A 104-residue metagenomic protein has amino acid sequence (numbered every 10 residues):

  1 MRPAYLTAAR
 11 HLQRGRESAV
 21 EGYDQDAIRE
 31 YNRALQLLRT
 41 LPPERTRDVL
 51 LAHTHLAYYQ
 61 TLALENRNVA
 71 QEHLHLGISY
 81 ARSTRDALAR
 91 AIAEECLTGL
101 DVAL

Functional and structural regions predicted by a protein language model:
A4-Y5, L41-D48, N66-R67, A87: Inter-repeat boundary and helix-capping residues of tandem alpha-helical solenoids
L6-A9, Q13, L50, H55-A57 (+2 more regions): "A position-specific structural signal for the A-helix of alpha-solenoid helical repeats
R10, E17, D24, Y59-T61 (+2 more regions): Residue-level signature for tetratricopeptide repeat
H11-R14, S18, E30, H53-H55 (+1 more regions): TPR/Sel1-like alpha-solenoid repeat signature
E17, T40-L41, Y58-E65, S83 (+1 more regions): Glycine-centered coil turns and helix-coil junctions that link the paired helices within alpha-helical repeat units
G22, E65-N66: Residue-level detector of the short coil/turn that links helix A to helix B within each tetratricopeptide repeat
R33-P43, L76-D86: Amphipathic alpha-helical segments of tetratricopeptide repeats
